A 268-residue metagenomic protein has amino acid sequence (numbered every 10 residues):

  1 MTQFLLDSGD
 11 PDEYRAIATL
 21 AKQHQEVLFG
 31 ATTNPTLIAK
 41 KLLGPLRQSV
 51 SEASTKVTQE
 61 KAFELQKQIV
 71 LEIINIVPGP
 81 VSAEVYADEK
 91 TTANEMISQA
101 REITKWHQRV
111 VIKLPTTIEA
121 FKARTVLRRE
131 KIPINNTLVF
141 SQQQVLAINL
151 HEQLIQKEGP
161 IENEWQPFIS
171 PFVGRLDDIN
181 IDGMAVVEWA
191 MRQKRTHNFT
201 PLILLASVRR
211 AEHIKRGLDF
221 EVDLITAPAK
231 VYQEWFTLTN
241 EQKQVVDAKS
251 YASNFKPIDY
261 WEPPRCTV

Functional and structural regions predicted by a protein language model:
T2, G9-V27, T33-R129: Active-site beta->alpha loop and helix N-cap motifs at the rims of alpha/beta catalytic domains
T2-S8, F29-T33, G79-V85, V110-L114 (+4 more regions): Hydrophobic faces of well-ordered beta-strands that scaffold small-molecule active sites in alpha/beta enzyme cores
Q3-L5, V57-E60, I181, F199-L202: Short linear motifs at secondary-structure transitions and domain/linker junctions
I118, R124, P133-C266: Catalytic alpha/beta core domains of metabolic enzymes, predominantly
